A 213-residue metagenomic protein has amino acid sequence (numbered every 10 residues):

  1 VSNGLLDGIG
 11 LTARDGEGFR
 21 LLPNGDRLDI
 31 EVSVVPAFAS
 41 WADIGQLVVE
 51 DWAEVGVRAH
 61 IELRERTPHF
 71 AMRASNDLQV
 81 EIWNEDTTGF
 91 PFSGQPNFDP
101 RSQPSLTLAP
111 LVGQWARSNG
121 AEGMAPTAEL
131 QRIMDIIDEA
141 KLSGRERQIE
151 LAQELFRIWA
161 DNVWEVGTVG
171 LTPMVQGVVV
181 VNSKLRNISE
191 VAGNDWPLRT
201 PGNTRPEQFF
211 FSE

Functional and structural regions predicted by a protein language model:
V1-N3, S40-E50, A71-E213: Detector for C-terminal structural segments
N3-E31: Immediate post-signal peptide segment of exported/extracytoplasmic ligand-binding proteins
T12-G16, V57-L63, V80-E81, E165-T168: Acidic/polar loop patches that form or flank catalytic/metal-binding clefts of enzymes that bind anionic ligands
R27-A37, A59-E62: Short, well-ordered beta-strand elements
V34-P36, L63-E65, D86-T87, T172: Short, flexible loop/turn elements at secondary-structure junctions
V48-A59: Short alpha-helix C-terminal cap/hinge motif
I61-A71: Short helix-initiation/N-cap motifs at beta->coil->alpha
